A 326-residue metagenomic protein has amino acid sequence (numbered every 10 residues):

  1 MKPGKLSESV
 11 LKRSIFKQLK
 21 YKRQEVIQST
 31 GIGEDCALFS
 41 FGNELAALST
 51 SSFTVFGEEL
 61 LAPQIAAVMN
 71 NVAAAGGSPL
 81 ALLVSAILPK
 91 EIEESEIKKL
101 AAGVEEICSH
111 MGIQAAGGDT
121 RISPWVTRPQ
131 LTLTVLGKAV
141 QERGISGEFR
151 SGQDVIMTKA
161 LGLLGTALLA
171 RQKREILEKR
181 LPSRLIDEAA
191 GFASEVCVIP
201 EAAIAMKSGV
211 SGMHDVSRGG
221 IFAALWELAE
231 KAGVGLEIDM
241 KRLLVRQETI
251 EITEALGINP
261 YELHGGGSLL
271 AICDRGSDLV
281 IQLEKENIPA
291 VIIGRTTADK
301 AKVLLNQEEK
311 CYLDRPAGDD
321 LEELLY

Functional and structural regions predicted by a protein language model:
M1-F56, V84, E105-C108, I113-A116 (+3 more regions): Extreme N-terminal cap/leader segments of soluble proteins
P3, S7, E284-Y326: Acidic, Ser/Thr/Pro-rich beta/coil linker or hinge segments at domain junctions
Q28-G31, A47-S49, Q114-G118, V135 (+5 more regions): General beta-strand structural signal in soluble alpha/beta enzymes
S40-S49, L80-R174, R295: Glycine-rich anion-binding loops of enzyme active sites
G57-L82, A102-H110, C197-I204, A223-E227: Small-aliphatic-rich amphipathic alpha-helix that forms the alpha element of a beta-alpha
P89-E91, A189-G265: Active-site-proximal betaalpha loop/short-helix elements that scaffold phosphoryl/nucleotidyl transfer chemistry
T132-I145, R180-A205: Active-site glycine-rich loop that binds ribose-phosphate moieties when present
I272-D278: Helix N-cap motif at beta-to-alpha junctions
